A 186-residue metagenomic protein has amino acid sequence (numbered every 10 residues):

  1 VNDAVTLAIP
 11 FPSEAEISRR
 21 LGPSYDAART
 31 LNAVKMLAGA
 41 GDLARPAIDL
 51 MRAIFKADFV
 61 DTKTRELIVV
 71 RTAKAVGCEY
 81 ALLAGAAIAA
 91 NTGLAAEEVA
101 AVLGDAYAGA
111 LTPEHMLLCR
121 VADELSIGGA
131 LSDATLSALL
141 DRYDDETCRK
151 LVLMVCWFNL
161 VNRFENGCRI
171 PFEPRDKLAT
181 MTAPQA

Functional and structural regions predicted by a protein language model:
V1-T64, A90, K177-A186: Secretory/endomembrane lumenal or extracellular ectodomains immediately following the signal peptide
F11-S13, S24-Y25, R45-P46, L67-A84 (+1 more regions): N-terminal hydrophobic signal/anchor transmembrane helix of membrane proteins
L31-G39, G104-G109, L118-E124: A ubiquitous short alpha-helical element
P46, L50-A53, A101, L117-G128: Solvent-exposed, amphipathic alpha-helical segments
E79-T112: Helix-adjacent hinge/juxtasegments
E114-L153: Acidic/histidine-rich alpha-helical segments that form the ligand environment of transition-metal centers
L140, F164-A186: Acidic, carboxylate-rich catalytic segments that either coordinate divalent cations
